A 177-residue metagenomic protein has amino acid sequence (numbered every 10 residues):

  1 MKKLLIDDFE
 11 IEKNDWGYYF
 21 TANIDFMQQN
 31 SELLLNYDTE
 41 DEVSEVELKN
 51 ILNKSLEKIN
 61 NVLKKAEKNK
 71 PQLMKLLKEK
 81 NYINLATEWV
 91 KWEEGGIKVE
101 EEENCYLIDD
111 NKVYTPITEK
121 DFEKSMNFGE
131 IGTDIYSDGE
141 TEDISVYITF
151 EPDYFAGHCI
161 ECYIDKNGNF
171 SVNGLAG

Functional and structural regions predicted by a protein language model:
M1-F20, K120-G177: Acidic, proline/glycine-rich low-complexity IDRs
M1-N104: N-terminal "domain-start" segment
K64-Y154: Amphipathic protein-protein interaction modules
